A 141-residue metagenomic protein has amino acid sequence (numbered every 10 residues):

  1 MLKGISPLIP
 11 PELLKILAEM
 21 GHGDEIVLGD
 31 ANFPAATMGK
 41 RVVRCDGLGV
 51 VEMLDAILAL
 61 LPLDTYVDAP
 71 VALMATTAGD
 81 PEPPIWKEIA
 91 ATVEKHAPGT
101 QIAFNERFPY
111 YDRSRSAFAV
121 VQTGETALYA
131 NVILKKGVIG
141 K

Functional and structural regions predicted by a protein language model:
M1-R44: Long, hydrophobic N-terminal alpha-helical segment
K3, D24-V27, R41-V43, D64-L73 (+3 more regions): Structural motif
I5, G29-A31, A36-M38, C45-D46 (+4 more regions): Fold-independent oxyanion-binding glycine-rich loops and adjacent beta-strand/coil segments at enzyme active sites
I9, A18-M20, P34-A35, Y66 (+2 more regions): Solvent-exposed alpha-helices and their adjacent loops that cap or buttress functional pockets in soluble metabolic
P11-E12, V42-L58: Gly/Ser/Thr-rich active-site loops/lids in small-molecule metabolic enzymes that frequently grip phosphoryl groups
I16, M20-G23, A56-D64, T92-H96 (+1 more regions): Change "in soluble alpha/beta enzymes" to "in soluble alpha/beta proteins
M53, I57-E82, I89-V93: Aromatic-anchored, charged helix-turn/loop surface patch used as a conserved interaction hotspot
D80-K141: Glycine-rich, aromatic-bearing surface loops/beta-hairpins
